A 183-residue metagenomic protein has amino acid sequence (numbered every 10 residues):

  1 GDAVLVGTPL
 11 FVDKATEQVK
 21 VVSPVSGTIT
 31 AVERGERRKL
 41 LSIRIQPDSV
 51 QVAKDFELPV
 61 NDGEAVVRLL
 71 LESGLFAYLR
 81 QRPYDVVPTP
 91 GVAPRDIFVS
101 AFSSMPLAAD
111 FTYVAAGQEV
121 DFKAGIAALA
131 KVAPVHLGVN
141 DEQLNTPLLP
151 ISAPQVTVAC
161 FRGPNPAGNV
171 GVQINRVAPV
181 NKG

Functional and structural regions predicted by a protein language model:
G1, V12, R44-Q46: N-terminal, Lys/Arg-enriched amphipathic/low-complexity engagement segments that precede the first folded domain
V4-G7, T16-A31: Generic structural motif
P9-V12, S104: Residues immediately C-terminal
V12-A15, R34: Generic short alpha-helical segment signal, independent of protein family or function, capturing local helix propensity
E33-G183: Buried, small/hydrophobic-residue-enriched core segments of structured protein domains
